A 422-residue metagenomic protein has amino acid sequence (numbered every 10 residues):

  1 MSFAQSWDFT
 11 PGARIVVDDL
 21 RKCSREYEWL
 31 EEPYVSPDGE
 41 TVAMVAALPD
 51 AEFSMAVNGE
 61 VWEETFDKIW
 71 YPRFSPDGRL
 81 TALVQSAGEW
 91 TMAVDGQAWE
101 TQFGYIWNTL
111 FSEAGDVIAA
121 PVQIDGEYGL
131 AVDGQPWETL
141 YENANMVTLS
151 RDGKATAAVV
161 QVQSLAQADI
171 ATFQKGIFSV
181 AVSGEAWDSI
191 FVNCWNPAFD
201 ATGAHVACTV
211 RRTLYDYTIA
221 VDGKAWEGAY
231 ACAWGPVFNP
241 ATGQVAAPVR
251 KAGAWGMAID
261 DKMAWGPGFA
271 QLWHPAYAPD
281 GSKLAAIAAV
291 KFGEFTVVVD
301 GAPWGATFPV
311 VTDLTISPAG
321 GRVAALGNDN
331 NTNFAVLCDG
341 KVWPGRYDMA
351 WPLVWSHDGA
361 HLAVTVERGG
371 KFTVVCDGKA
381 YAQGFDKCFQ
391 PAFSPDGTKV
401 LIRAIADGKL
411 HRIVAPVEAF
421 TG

Functional and structural regions predicted by a protein language model:
M1-G422: Non-catalytic tandem-repeat scaffold regions and their flanking low-complexity/translocation tails
